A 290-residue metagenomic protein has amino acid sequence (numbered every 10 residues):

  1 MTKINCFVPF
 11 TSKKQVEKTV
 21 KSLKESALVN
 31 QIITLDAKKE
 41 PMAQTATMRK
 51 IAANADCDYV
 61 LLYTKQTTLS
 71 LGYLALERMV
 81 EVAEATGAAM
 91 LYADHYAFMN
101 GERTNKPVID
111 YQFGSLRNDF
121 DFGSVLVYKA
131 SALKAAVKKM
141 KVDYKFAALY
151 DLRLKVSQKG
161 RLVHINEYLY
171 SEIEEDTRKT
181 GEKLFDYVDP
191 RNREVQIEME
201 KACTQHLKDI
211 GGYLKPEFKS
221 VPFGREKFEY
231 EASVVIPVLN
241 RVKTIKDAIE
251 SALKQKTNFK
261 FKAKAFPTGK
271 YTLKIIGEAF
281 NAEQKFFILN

Functional and structural regions predicted by a protein language model:
T2-F7, D151, E231-V235, S251: Cell-envelope/extracellular polymer assembly enzymes that use nucleotide-activated donors
T19-I32, E250-T257: Short, acidic, metal-binding catalytic loop of nucleotide-sugar glycosyltransferases
D56-S70: Short beta-strand-to-loop acidic/aromatic patch adjacent to the donor-nucleotide binding site
T68-N105, E175: Conserved donor NDP-sugar-binding/catalytic core segment of glycosyltransferases
T104-A130: A recurrent flexible, glycine/aromatic-enriched loop bordering the glycosyltransferase active site that acts as
A132, D143-E167, C203: A short, conserved alpha-helix in the catalytic core of glycosyltransferases
N166-D189, K219: Active-site donor/metal-binding and catalytic loop motifs of nucleotide-sugar-dependent glycosylation enzymes
N258-E278: Short, surface-exposed loop/turn motifs with a glycine/proline- and acidic-biased composition
